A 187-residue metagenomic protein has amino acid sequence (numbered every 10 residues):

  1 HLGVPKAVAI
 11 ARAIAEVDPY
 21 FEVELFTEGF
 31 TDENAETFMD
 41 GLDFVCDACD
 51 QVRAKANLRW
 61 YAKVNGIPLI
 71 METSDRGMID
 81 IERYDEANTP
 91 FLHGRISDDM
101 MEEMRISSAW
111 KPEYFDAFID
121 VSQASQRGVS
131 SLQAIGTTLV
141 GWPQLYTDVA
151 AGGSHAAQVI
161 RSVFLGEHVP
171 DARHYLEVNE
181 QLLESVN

Functional and structural regions predicted by a protein language model:
H1-D18: Glycine-rich phosphate-binding loop and adjoining beta1-alpha1-beta2 segment of Rossmann-like nucleotide-binding folds
P5, F30, V52-R53, H155: Residue-level recognition of alpha-helix initiation/capping sites
P19-V23, G66-I67: Short glycine/serine/threonine/alanine-rich loop segments
F26-A35: Conserved SAM/SAH-binding loop
F38-D43: A short, aliphatic-rich alpha-helical micro-motif
F44-T147, N179-N187: E1/E1-like adenylate-forming module used to activate ubiquitin-like modifiers and sulfur-carrier proteins
G141-F164: Mid-domain beta-loop-alpha active-site segment that forms a flexible, acidic cofactor/metal-binding surface
V159-N187: Phosphate-binding loop/pocket of nucleotide- and phosphate-handling active sites
